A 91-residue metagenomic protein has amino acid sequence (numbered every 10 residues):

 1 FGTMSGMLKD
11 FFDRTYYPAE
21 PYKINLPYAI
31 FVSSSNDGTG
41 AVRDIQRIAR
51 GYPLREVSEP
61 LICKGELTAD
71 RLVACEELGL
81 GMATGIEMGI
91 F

Functional and structural regions predicted by a protein language model:
F1-E56: Helix-loop-strand module that forms the ligand-binding subsite of alpha/beta enzymes
R55-F91: Glycine-rich phosphate/pyrophosphate-binding loop and the adjoining helix
